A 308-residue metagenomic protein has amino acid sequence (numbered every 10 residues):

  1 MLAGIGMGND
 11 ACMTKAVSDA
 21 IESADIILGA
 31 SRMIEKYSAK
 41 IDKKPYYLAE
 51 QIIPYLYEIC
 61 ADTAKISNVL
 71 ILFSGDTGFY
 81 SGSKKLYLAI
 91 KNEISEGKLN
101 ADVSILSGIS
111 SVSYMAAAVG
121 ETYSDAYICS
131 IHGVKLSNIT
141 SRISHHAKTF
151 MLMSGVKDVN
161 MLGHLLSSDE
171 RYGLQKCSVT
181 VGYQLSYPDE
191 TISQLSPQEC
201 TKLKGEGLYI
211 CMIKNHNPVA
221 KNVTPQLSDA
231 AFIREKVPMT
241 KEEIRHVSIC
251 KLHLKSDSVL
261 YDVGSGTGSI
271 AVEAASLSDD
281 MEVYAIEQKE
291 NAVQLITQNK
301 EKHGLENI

Functional and structural regions predicted by a protein language model:
M1-L2, V69, K148-V237: A contiguous loop/helix-start segment that scaffolds small-molecule binding in enzyme catalytic cores
M1-S104, D280-E290, T297: Class I S-adenosyl-L-methionine
G8-N9, G75-H146: Class I SAM-dependent methyltransferase SAM-binding "motif I" and its flanking Rossmann-like core
I21-D25, I66, H146-A147, L208 (+1 more regions): Short, well-ordered alpha-helix to beta-strand connector turns
K241-S256: Conserved alpha-helix/loop element of class I SAM-dependent methyltransferases that forms part of the SAM/SAH-binding
D257-G266: Conserved class I S-adenosyl-L-methionine
T267-D279: Conserved SAM-binding loop of SAM-dependent methyltransferases across substrates and taxa, primarily the Class I
I296-I308: Short, conserved SAM-binding/catalytic segment of Class I S-adenosyl-L-methionine-dependent methyltransferases
